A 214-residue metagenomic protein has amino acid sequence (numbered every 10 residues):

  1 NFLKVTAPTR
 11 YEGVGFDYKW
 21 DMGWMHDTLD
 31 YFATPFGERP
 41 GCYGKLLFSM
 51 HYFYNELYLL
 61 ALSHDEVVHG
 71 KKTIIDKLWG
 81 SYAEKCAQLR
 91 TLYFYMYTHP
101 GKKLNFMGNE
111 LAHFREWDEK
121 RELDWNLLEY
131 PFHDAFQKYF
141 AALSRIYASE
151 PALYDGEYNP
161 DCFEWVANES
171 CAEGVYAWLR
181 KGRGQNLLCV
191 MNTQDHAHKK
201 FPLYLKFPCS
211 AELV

Functional and structural regions predicted by a protein language model:
N1-E119, A148-E212: Conserved alpha/beta catalytic core and glycan-binding cleft of carbohydrate-active enzymes
A83, L127-D134: A short acidic, glycine-rich active-site loop that binds or catalyzes chemistry on phosphate/adenosine moieties
D118-L127: Active-site His/acidic residue clusters
P131-E157: Catalytic cores of secreted or luminal carbohydrate-active enzymes
